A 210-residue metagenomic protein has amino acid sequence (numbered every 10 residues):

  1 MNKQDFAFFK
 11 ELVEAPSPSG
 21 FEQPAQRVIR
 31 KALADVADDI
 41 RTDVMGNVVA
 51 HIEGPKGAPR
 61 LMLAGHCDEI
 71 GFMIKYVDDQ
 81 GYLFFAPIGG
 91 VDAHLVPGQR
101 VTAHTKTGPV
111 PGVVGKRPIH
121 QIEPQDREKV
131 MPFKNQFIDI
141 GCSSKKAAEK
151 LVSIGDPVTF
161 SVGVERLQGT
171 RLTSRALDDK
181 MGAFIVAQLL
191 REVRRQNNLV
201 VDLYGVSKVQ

Functional and structural regions predicted by a protein language model:
M1-Q210: N-terminal hydrophobic/helix-forming segments and targeting peptides
